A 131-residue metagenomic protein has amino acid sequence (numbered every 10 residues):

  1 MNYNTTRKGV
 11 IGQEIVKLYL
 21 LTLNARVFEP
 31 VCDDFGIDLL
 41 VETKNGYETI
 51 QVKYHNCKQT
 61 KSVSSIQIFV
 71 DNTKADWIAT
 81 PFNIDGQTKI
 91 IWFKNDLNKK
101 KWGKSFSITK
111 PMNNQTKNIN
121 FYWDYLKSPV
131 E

Functional and structural regions predicted by a protein language model:
M1-F35, L40-E131: Mixed-charge (Asp/Glu-Lys/Arg
